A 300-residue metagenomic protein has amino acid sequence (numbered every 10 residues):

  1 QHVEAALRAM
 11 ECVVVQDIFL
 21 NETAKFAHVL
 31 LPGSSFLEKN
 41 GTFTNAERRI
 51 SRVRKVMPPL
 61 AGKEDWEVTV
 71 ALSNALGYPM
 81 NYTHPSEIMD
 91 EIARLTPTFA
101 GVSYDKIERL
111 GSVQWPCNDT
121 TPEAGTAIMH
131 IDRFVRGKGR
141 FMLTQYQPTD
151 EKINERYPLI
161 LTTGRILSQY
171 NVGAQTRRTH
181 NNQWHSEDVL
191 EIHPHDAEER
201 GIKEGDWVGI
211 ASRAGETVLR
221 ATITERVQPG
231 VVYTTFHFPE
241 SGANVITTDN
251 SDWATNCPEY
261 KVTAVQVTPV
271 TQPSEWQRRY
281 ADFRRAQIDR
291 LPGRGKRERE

Functional and structural regions predicted by a protein language model:
Q1-H2, G41: Glycine/threonine-rich flexible loop motifs
H2-M10: Catalytic-core regions built around general acid/base machinery
E11-D17: Short, hydrophobic beta-strand segments that form beta-sheet elements in well-ordered domains
F19-R54: Flexible glycine/proline-rich, aromatic-decorated loop/lid segments
T23-A24, N40-G41, V53, Q169-V172 (+2 more regions): Short helix/loop capping segments that flank catalytic or ligand/cofactor-binding pockets
P59-V113, D119, H180-E191, H195-E300: Long, contiguous, secondary-structure-rich segments that constitute the structural scaffold of globular domains
P85-H180: Long, low-complexity segments enriched in small/aliphatic residues
